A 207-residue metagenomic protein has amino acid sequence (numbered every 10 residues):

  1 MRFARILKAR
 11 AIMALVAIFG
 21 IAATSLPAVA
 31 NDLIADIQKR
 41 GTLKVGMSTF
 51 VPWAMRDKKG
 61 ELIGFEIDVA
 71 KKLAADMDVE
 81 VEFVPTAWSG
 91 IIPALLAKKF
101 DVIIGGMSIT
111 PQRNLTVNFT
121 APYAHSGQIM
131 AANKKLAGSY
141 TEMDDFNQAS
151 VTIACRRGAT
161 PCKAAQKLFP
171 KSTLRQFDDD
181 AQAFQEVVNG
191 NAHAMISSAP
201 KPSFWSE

Functional and structural regions predicted by a protein language model:
T24-A30: Sec/Tat signal peptide C-region and signal peptidase I cleavage site
A30-G106, L115: Extracytoplasmic small-molecule ligand-binding "clamshell" domains of the periplasmic binding protein/Venus flytrap
T42-T49, M143-G158: Short loop->beta-strand "edge-of-pocket" segments that line small-molecule binding or catalytic clefts across diverse
V51, H125-M130, L136, V151: Small-molecule pocket liners
M55-K59, A70-V79, E142-A149, P161-F177 (+1 more regions): Ligand-binding cleft/hinge of the Venus flytrap
E80-A87, A154-C155, S172-D180: Short beta-strand-to-loop elements that line the ligand-binding cleft of bilobed periplasmic-binding protein-like
G90, G106-T116, K163-K167, F184 (+2 more regions): A ligand-binding cleft/hinge motif common to bilobed small-molecule-binding domains
T120, K134-V151: Flexible hinge/capping segments at coil-to-helix
